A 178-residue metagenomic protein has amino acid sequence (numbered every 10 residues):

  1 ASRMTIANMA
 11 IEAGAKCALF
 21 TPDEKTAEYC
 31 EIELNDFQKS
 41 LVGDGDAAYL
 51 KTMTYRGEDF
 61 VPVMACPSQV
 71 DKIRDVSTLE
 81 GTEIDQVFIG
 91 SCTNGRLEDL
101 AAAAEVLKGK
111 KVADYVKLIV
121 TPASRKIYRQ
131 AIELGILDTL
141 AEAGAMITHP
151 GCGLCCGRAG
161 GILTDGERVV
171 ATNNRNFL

Functional and structural regions predicted by a protein language model:
A1-L178: Fe-S-dependent hydro-lyases/dehydratases of central metabolism
